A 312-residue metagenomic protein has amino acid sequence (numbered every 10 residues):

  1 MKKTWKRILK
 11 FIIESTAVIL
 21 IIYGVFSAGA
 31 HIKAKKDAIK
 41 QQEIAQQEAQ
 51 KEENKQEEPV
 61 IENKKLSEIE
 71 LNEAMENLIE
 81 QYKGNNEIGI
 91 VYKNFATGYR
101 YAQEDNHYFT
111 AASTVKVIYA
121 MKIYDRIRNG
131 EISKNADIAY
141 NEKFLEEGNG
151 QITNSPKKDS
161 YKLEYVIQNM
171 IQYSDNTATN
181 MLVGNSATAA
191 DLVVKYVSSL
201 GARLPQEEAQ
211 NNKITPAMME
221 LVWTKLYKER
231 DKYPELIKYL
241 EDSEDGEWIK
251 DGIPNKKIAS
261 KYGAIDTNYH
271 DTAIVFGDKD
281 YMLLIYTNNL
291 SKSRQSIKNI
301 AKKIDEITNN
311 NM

Functional and structural regions predicted by a protein language model:
M1-Y82, R100, Y108, D191 (+2 more regions): Structured C-terminal helix/loop/strand segments within mature extracytoplasmic catalytic/sensor domains
P59-E68, S155-E235, Y239: Active-site-adjacent helix/loop patches that line small-molecule binding or acyl-intermediate pockets
G84-Y108: Short, conserved catalytic-motif segment at the N-terminal edge
K93-F95, M170-S174, L182-S186, A209 (+3 more regions): Active-site-proximal beta-strand/loop segments in catalytic clefts of secreted hydrolases
G98, F109-I138, M170, L283: Active-site SXXK
M121-N129, G184, L221-K228, D305-E306: Short glycine/serine- and small hydrophobic-enriched flexible loop segments
I127-E164, V183: Active-site-proximal loop and beta-strand segments within enzyme catalytic domains
L240-I265: Short Gly/Thr-rich strand-loop-strand
